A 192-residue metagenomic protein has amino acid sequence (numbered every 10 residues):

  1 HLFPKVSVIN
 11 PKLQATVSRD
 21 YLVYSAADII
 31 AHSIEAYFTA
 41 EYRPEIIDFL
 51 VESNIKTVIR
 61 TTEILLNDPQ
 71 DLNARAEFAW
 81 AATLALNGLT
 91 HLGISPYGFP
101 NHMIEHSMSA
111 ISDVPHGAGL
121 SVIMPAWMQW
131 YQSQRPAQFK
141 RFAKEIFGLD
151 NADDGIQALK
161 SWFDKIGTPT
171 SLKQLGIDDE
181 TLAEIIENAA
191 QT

Functional and structural regions predicted by a protein language model:
H1-R43, R141: A glycine/threonine-rich phosphate-anchoring loop and its flanking beta-alpha core in nucleotide/phosphate-binding
R19, I47, Q174: Glycine- and other small-residue-rich loops at beta-strand/loop junctions that grip anionic moieties
V23-A26, R75, L120, L182: Short runs of predominantly hydrophobic/aromatic residues within well-ordered alpha helices that form helix-helix
I30, M124, L172: Residue-level signal for inorganic ion chemistry
A36, A40-A158: Active-site segments that bind and position negatively charged phosphate/pyrophosphate groups
F139-T192: C-terminal charged capping/lid subdomain of soluble metabolic enzymes
